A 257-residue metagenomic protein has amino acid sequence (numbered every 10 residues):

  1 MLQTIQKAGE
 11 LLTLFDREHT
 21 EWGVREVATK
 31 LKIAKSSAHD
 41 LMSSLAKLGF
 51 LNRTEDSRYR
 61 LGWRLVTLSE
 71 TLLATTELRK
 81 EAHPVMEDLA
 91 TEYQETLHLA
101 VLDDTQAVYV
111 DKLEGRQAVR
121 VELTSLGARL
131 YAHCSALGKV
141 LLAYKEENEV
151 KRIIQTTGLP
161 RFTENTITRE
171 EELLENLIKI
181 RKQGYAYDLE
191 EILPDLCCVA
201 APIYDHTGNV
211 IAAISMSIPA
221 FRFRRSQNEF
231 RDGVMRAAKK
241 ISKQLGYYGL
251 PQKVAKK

Functional and structural regions predicted by a protein language model:
M1-I5, R58, G62, T75 (+8 more regions): Short, structured helix-loop boundary elements
M1-K80, S242-Y247: N-terminal helix-turn-helix
D16, G138, L142, E146 (+2 more regions): Short amphipathic alpha-helical signal-transduction/dimerization elements
K30, E81-E92, Q183, K240 (+1 more regions): Amphipathic alpha-helical regulatory segments at dimerization interfaces that relay allosteric signals between sensory
L51-N52, L99-A100, I203: A structural signal for short hydrophobic beta-strand segments in well-ordered beta-sheet cores
S57-T157: Amphipathic alpha-helical effector-binding/dimerization core of metabolite-sensing transcriptional regulators
E149-R152, G158, A238-K257: Cysteine/selenocysteine-centered motifs that mediate thiol-based redox chemistry or coordinate metal-sulfur cofactors
N165-K240, K256-K257: Extended hydrophobic
